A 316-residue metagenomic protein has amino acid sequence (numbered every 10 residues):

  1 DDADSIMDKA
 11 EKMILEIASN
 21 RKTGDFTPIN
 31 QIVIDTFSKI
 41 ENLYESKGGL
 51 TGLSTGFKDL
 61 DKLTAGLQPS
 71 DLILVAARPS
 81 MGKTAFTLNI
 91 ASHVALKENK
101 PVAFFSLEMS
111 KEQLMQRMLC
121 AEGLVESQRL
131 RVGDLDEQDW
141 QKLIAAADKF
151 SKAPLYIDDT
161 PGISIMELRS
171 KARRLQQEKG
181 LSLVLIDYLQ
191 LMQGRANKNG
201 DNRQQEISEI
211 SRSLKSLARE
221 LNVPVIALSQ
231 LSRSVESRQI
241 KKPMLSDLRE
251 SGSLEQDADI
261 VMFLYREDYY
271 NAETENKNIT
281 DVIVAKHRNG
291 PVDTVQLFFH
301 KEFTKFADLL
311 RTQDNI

Functional and structural regions predicted by a protein language model:
D1-S46, L50, S70, A76 (+4 more regions): Short, small/acidic-rich helices and loops at N termini and domain boundaries of DNA replication/processing enzymes
G52-D59: N-terminal pre-P-loop "Q-motif" helix
F57, G66-S110, I163-Q176, S182-L185 (+2 more regions): P-loop NTPase nucleotide-binding module
L60, D187, D259: Non-catalytic, usually N-terminal nucleic-acid engagement modules in DNA/RNA processing proteins
K62, H93, K97-G180, G194 (+1 more regions): Cytosolic-facing regulatory segments adjacent to core modules
L107-M109, L135, Y188-L189, Q230-L231 (+1 more regions): Short, ordered loop/turn segments at secondary-structure junctions
M166-L181, K198, R212-N222, R233-I316: C-terminal regions of RecA-like/P-loop NTPase motor modules
L181-A227: Helical hairpin unit composed of two closely spaced alpha helices linked by a short loop
